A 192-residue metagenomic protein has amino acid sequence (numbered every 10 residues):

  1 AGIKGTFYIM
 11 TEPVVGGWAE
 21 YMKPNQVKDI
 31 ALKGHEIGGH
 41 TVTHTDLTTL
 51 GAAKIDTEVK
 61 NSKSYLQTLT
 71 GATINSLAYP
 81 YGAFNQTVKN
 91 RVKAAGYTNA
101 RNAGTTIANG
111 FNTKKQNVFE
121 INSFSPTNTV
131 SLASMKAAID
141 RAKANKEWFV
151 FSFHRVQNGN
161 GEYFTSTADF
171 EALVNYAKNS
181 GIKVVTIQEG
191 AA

Functional and structural regions predicted by a protein language model:
A1-I3, K33, L173, S180: A short, Lys/Arg-enriched amphipathic alpha-helix followed by its capping loop at the start of a domain
I3-N90, A94-N99, G104-N122, K146-N158 (+1 more regions): Metal-dependent polysaccharide deacetylase catalytic core of the NodB/CE4 family, i.e., the active-site-bearing domain
L50, L69, S125-Q188: Catalytic grooves of carbohydrate-active enzymes
